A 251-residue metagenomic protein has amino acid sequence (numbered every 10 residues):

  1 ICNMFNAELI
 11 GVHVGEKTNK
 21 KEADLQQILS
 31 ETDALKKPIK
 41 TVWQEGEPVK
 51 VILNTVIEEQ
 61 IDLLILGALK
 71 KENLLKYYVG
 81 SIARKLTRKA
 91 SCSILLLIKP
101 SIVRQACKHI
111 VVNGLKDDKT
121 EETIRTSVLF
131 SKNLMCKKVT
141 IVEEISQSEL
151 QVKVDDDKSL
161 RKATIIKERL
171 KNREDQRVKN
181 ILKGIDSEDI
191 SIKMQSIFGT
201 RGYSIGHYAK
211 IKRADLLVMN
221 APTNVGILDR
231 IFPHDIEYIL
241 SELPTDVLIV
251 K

Functional and structural regions predicted by a protein language model:
I1-K21, T32, H109-A163, L182-E188 (+1 more regions): Small/aliphatic-rich secondary-structure junction motif
N6-A7, K37, I61, C92 (+4 more regions): Short glycine/serine/threonine/alanine-rich loop segments
I10-V12, K40-Q44, L95, T140-V142 (+3 more regions): General small-molecule cofactor/ligand-binding pocket signal
K17-K20, L29-L64, K183-L217, P222-I227: Structural beta-alpha unit
T18-L29, K171-K179: Short, surface-exposed alpha-helical segments at coil->helix boundaries
V51, T123-T126, R177, S204: Well-ordered alpha-helical segments embedded in enzymatic catalytic cores
L53-V103, H207-K251: Gly/Ser-rich helix-loop-strand patches that form or flank binding pockets for ribonucleotide-derived cofactors
R161-R173: A short acidic, glycine-rich active-site loop that binds or catalyzes chemistry on phosphate/adenosine moieties
